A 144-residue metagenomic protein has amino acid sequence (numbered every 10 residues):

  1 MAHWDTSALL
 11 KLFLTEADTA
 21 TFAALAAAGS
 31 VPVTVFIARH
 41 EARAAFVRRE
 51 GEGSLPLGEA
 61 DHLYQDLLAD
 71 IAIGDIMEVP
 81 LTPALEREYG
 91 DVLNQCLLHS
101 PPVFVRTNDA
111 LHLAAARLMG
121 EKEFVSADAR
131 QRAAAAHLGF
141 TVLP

Functional and structural regions predicted by a protein language model:
M1, V35, L113, R117-P144: Acidic, PIN/NYN-like endoribonuclease modules and their adjacent C-terminal/linker elements
M1-H62, A129: Short, well-structured N-terminal submotif of metal-dependent ribonuclease cores
A17-A20, I73-E78, K122, A133-A134: Noncatalytic, solvent-exposed loop/strand surfaces of beta-propeller-type extracellular/periplasmic domains
A28-G29, I73-G74, L138: Structured helix-beta-strand junction loops
H40-L97: Active-site-proximal, substrate-binding regions of enzyme catalytic domains and RNA-binding/basic surfaces
I76-A129: Active-site neighborhoods of divalent-metal-dependent phosphate/nucleic-acid chemistry enzymes
